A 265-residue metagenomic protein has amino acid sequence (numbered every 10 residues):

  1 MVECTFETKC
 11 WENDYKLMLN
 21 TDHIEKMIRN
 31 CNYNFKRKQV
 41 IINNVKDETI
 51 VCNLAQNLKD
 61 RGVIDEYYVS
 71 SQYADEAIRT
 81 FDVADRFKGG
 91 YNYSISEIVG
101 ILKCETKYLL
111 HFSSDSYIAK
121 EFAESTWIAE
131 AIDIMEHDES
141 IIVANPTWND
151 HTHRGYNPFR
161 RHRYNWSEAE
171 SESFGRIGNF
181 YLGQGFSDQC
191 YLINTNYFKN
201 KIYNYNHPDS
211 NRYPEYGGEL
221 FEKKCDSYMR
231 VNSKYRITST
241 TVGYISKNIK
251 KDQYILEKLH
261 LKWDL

Functional and structural regions predicted by a protein language model:
M1-R29: N-proximal low-complexity "stem/linker" segments adjacent to membrane-targeting elements
D14-K16, I78-G90, I118-W127, H207-G217: Short, flexible/disordered intra-domain loops and linkers
Y15-L17, V45-L54, T152-G155: Short, charged/polar "capping" segments at the starts of alpha-helices and the immediately preceding loops
T21-R37, Q56-R61: Short, acidic, metal-binding catalytic loop of nucleotide-sugar glycosyltransferases
V40-K107: Active-site-proximal specificity loops/subdomain of glycosyltransferases
T106-A119: Short beta-strand-to-loop acidic/aromatic patch adjacent to the donor-nucleotide binding site
A119-P214: Conserved catalytic core of nucleotide-sugar-dependent glycosyltransferases
N179-Y181, F186-C190, T195-L265: C-terminal catalytic/acceptor-binding lobe
